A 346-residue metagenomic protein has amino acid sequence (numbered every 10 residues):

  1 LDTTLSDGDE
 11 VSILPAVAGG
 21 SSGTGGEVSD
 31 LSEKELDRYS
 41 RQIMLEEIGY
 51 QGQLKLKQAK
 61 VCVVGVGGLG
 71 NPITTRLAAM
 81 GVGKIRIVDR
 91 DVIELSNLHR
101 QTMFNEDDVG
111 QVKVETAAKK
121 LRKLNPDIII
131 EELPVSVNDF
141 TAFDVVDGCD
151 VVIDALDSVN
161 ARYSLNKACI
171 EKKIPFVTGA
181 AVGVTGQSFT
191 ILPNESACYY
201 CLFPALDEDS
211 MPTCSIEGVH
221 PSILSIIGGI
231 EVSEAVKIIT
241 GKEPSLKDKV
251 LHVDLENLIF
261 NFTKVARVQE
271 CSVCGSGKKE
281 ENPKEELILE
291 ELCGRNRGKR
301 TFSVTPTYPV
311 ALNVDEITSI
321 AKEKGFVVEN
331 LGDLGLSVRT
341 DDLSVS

Functional and structural regions predicted by a protein language model:
L1-S22: Ubiquitin-like/PB1-type beta-grasp interaction modules and other compact soluble beta-rich domains
D9, S22-S346: Adenine nucleotide-associated cytosolic modules
